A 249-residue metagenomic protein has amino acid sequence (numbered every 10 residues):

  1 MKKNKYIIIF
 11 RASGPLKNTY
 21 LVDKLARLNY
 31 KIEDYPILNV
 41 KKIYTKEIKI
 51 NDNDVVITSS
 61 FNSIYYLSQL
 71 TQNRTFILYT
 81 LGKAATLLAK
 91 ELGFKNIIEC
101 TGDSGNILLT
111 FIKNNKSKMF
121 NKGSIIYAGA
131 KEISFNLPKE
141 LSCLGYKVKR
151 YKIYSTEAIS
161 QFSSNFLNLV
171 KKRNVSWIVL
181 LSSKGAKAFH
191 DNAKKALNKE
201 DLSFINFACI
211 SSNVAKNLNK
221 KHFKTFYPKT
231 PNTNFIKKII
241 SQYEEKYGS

Functional and structural regions predicted by a protein language model:
M1-S249: Signature of uroporphyrinogen-III synthase
